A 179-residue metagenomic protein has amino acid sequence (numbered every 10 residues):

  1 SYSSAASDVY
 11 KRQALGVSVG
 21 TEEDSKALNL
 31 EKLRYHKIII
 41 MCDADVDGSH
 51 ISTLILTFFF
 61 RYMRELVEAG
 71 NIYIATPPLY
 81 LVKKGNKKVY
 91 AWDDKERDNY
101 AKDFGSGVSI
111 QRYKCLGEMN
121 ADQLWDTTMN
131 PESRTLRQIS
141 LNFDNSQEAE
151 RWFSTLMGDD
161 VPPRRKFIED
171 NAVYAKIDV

Functional and structural regions predicted by a protein language model:
S1-A6, Y10: Single conserved hydrophobic/aromatic residue that forms the stacking wall/gate of nucleotide- or nucleobase-binding
Q13-K26, R61-E65: Conserved helix-loop functional segments at active or binding sites
A27-K37: Short basic/glycine-enriched coil/helix segment immediately N-terminal to the Walker B
H36-M41, Y73-A75: Extended hydrophobic secondary-structure segments that form protein cores and membrane-embedded regions
M41, D45-H50: N-terminal assembly/transducer modules of large multi-domain enzymes, emphasizing dimerization/partner-binding
V46, L54, F60, R64-E65 (+1 more regions): Charged C-terminal transducer/switch regions of large nucleotide-driven machines
